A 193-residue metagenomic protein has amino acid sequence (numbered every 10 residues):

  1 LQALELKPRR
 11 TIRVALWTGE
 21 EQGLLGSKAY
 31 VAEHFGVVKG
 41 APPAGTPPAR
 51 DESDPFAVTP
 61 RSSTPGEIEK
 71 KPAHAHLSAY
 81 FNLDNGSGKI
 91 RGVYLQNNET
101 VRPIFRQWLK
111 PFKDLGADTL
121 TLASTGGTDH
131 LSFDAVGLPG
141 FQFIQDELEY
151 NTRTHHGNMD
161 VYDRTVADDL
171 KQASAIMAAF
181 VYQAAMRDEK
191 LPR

Functional and structural regions predicted by a protein language model:
L1-L25, A29, M177: Alpha-helical metal-binding/catalytic segments enriched in His/Glu/Asp
Q2-E5, H34-V38, L109, K113 (+1 more regions): Structural signal for hydrophobic packing residues in well-ordered secondary-structure cores of soluble enzyme domains
A3, R10-I12, Y150-R193: His/Asp/Glu-rich mid-to-C-terminal helical/loop segments that flank catalytic regions of hydrolases
P8, V38-A41, T119, D188-P192: Secondary-structure transition/capping residues
W17-T152: Metal-dependent peptidase/peptidase-like ectodomains
